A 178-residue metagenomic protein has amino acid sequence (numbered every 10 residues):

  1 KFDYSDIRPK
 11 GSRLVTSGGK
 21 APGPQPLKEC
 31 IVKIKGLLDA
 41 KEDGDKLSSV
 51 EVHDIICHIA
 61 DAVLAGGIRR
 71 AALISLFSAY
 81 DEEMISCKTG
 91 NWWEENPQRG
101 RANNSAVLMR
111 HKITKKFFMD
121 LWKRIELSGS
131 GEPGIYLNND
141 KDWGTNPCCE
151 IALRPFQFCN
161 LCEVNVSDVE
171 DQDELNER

Functional and structural regions predicted by a protein language model:
K1-T16, L27, R124-R178: Function-dense linear segments that define catalytic or interfacial modules in macromolecule-processing proteins
F2-Y4, D45-H53, R70-F77: Short, glycine/acidic-rich hinge or "gate" loops at secondary-structure transitions that mediate conformational
A21, Q25, E29-I55, A60-V63 (+1 more regions): N-terminal leader/propeptide and maturation segments of large enzyme subunits in energy/redox metabolism and hydrolases
Q25, E29-A40, H58, A62-K141: Conserved, charged catalytic cores of large soluble enzymes
